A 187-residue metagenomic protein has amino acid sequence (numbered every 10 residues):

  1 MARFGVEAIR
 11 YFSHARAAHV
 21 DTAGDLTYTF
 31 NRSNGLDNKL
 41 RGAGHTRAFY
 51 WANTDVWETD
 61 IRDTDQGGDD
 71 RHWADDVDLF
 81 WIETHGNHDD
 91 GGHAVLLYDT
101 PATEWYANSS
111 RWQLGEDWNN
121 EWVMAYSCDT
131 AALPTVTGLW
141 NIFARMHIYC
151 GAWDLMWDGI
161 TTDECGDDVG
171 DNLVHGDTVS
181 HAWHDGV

Functional and structural regions predicted by a protein language model:
M1-G91: A domain-level signal for caspase-like cysteine endopeptidase catalytic cores and their zymogen-processing architecture
D37, D69-D70, A102-G115, V136-N141 (+1 more regions): Short amphipathic alpha-helical segments and helix-helix/interface helices
A43-R47, D75-L79, D117-W122, A144-I148: Loop/turn elements at helix/coil->beta-strand transitions in domains of secreted/extracellular proteins
W57, E104-N108, T178: Helix N-cap and loop-to-helix transition residues
F80, V123-A125, W153: Residue-level detector of buried hydrophobic side-chain packing in well-ordered secondary-structure elements
G86-W118: A short, glycine/acidic-enriched catalytic loop
S127-V187: Active-site-proximal C-terminal subdomain of hydrolase catalytic domains
